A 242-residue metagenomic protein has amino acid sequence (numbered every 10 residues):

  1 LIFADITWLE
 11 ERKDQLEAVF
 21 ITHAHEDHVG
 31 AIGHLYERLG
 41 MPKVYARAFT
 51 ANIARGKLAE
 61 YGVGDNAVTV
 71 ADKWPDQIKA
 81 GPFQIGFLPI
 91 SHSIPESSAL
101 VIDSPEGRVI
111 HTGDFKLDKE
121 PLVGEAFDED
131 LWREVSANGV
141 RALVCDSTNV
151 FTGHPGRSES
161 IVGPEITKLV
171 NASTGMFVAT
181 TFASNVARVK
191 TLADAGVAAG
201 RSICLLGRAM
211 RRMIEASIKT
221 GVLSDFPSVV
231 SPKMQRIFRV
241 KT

Functional and structural regions predicted by a protein language model:
L1-F20, H25-R239: His/Asp/Glu-rich metal-coordinating catalytic cores of metallo-dependent phosphodiesterases/hydrolases acting on
